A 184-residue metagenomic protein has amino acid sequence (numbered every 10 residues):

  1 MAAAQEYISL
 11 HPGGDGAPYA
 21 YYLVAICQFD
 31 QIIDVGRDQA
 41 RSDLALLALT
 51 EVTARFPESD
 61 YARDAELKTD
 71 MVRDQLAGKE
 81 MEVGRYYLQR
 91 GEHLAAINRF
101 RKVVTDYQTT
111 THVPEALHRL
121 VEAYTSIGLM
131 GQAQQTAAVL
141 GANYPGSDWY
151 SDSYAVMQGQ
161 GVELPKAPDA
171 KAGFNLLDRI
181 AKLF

Functional and structural regions predicted by a protein language model:
M1-F184: Acidic, polar-rich low-complexity tracts and alpha-helical solenoid repeat scaffolds
